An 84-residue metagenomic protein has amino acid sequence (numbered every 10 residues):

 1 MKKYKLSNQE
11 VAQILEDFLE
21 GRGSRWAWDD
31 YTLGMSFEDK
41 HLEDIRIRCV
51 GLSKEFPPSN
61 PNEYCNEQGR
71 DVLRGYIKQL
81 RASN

Functional and structural regions predicted by a protein language model:
M1-N84: Acidic, Ser/Pro/Thr-rich low-complexity regulatory regions and the short amphipathic helical interaction modules they
